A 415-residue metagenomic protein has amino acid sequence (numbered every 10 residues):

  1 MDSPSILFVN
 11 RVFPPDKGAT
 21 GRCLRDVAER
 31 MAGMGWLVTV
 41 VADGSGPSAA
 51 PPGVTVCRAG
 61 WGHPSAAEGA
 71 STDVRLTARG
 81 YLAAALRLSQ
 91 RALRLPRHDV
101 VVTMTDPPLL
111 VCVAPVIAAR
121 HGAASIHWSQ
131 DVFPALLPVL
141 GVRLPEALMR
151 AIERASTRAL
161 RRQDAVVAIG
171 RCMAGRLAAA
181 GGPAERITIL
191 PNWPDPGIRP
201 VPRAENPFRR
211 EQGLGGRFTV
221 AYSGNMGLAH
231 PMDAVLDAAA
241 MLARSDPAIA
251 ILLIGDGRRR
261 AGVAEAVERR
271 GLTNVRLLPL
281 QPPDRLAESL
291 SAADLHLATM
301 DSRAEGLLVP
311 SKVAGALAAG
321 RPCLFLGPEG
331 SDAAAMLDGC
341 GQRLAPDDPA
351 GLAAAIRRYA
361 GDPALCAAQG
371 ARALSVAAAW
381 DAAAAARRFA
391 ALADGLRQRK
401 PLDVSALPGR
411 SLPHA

Functional and structural regions predicted by a protein language model:
M1-P52, C57, L242, P408-A415: N-terminal subdomain of nucleotide-sugar transferases
G44, C172, L190-W193: Carbohydrate-associated surface elements
C112, V116-R120, A124, F133 (+1 more regions): Membrane-proximal helix-turn-helix segments that form the acceptor-binding/catalytic region of lipid-linked
A178, P194-E211, P231: Acidic anion/phosphate-binding donor-loop and adjacent secondary structure in glycosyltransferase catalytic cores
G213-H230, L236-A239, L252: Conserved donor-binding/catalytic core segment of Leloir-type glycosyltransferases
H230, L280-E288, H296-L317, L324-A335: Nucleotide-sugar-dependent
R260-A287: Nucleotide-activated donor-binding/catalytic signature segment of Leloir-type glycosyltransferases, i.e., the conserved
P328, D338, Q342-P349, R358-P363: Conserved acidic donor-binding segment of nucleotide-sugar-dependent glycosyltransferases
